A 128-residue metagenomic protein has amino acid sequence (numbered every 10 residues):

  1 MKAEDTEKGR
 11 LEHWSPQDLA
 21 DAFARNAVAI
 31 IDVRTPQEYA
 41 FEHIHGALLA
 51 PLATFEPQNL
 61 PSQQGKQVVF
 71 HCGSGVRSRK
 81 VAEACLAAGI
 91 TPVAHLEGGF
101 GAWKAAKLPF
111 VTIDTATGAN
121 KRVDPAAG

Functional and structural regions predicted by a protein language model:
M1-A29, P36-Q67, V76-G128: Rhodanese-like catalytic fold shared by cysteine-dependent sulfurtransferases and DSP/PTP-type phosphatases
H71: Short, surface-exposed ligand- or partner-binding patches at beta-edge/loop junctions that are enriched in aromatics
